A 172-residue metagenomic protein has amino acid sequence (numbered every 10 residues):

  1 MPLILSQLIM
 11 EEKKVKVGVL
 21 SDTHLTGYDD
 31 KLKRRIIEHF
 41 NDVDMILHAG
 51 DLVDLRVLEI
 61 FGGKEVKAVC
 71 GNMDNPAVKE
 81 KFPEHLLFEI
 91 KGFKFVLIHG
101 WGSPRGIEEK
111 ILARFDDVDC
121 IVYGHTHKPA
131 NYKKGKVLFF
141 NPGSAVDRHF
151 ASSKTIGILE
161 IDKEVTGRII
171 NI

Functional and structural regions predicted by a protein language model:
P2-K64, D74-E84, G92, S152-T155: N-terminal active-site segment of His-dependent metallophosphoesterases
E11-K14, L20, I90-K91, A113-D117 (+1 more regions): Binuclear metal-dependent phosphoesterase catalytic core
V19-S21, I46-D51, K67-N72, L97-H99 (+2 more regions): Active-site neighborhood of phospho(di)ester-bond hydrolases with catalytic His/Asp-centered motifs
L25-Y28, L52-R56, M73-K79, G102-I107 (+2 more regions): Active-site environment of divalent metal-dependent phosphoester hydrolases
G27-H39, L97-I98, G102-F115: Pre-active-site segment of Zn-dependent metallo-hydrolases
K64-K67, K81-L86, K136-F140: Active-site regions of enzymes building and remodeling cell-envelope glycoconjugates
L86, A130-Y132, T155-L159: Short beta-strand scaffold segments in enzyme catalytic cores
I90-F93, H99: Phosphate/nucleotide-donor binding subsite
